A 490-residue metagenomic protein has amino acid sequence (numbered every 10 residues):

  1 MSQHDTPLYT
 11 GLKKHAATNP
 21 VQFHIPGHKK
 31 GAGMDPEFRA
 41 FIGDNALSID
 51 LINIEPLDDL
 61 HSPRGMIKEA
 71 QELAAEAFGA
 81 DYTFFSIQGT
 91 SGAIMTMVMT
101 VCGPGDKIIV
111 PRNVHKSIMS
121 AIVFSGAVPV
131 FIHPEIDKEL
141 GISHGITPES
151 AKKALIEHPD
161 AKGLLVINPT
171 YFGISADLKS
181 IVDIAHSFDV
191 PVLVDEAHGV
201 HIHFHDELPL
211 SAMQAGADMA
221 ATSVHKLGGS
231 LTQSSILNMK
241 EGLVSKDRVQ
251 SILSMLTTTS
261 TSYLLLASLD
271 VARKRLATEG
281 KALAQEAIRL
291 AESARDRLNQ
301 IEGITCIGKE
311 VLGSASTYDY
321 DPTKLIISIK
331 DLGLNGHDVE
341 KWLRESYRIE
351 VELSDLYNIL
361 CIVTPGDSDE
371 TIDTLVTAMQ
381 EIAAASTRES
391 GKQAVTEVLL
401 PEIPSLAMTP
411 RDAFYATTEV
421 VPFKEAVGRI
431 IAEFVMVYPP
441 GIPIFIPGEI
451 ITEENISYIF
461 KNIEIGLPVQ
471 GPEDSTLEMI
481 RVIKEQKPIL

Functional and structural regions predicted by a protein language model:
M1-G65: N-terminal "arm"/small-domain region of PLP-dependent enzymes with the aminotransferase-like
L8-K13, A17-V21, E37, F41 (+3 more regions): Conserved PLP-enzyme active-site core in the AAT-like
L47-T90: Conserved N-terminal alpha-helix of the aminotransferase class I/II PLP-enzyme fold
H133, N168, V271, I329 (+2 more regions): Short, structured patches in soluble enzyme cores that scaffold and shape functional sites
M239-E241, I327-D331, V363-P365, I446: Short beta-strand-to-loop capping motifs
K246-Q250, S268-A277, Y318-T323, L353-I359 (+1 more regions): Short acidic (Asp/Glu) and glycine-rich catalytic loops that position anionic groups and cofactors
A282-L360, T387-P404: Conserved small-domain helix->loop->beta segment predominantly found in fold-type I
E345-S346, E352-L490: PLP-dependent enzyme catalytic core of the Aspartate aminotransferase-like
